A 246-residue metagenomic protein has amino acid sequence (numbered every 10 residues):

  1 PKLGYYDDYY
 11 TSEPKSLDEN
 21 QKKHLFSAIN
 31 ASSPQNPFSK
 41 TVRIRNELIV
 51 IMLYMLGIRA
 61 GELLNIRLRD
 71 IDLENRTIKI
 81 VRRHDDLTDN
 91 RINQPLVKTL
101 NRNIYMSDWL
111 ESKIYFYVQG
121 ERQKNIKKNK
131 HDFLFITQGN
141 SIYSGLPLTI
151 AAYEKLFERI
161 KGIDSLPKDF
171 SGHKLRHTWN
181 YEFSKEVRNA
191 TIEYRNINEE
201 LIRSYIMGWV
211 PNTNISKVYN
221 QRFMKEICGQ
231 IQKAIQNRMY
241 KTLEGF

Functional and structural regions predicted by a protein language model:
P1-A28, S141-Y143: Flexible interdomain linker/hinge and immediately adjacent N-terminus of the catalytic tyrosine-recombinase domain
Y9, S33-P37, H84-N103, L166-P167 (+1 more regions): A cross-kingdom feature marking solvent-exposed beta-strand/loop segments within repeated, beta-rich binding/scaffold
K22, S107-D169: Active-site/catalytic core of tyrosine-dependent DNA strand-transfer enzymes
S27-A60: Basic, Lys/Arg- and aromatic-enriched nucleic-acid-binding interface segment
Q35-N36, E154-Y205, W209-N212: Short, basic (Lys/Arg/His-rich) helix/loop patches that form interaction surfaces in the mid-to-C-terminal regions
L53, L64, S204: The alpha-helix within a helix-turn-helix
N65-S112: Conserved tyrosine-mediated DNA breakage-rejoining catalytic core shared by Y-recombinases
M207-Y240: Catalytic-site neighborhood detector that most strongly recognizes the C-terminal catalytic loop/helix of tyrosine
